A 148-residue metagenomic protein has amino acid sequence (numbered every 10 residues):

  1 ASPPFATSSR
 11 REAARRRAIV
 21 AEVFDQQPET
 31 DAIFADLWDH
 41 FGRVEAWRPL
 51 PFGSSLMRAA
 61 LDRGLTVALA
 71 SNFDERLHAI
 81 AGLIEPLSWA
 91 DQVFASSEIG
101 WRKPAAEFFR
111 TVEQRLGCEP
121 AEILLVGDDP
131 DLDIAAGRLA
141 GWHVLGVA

Functional and structural regions predicted by a protein language model:
A1-R58, D62-R63, E75-A79: N-terminal helical cap/lid subdomain that shapes the substrate entry/recognition surface in HAD-like hydrolases
T30-A35, S54-L61, L65-A148: Asp-based, Mg2+/Mn2+-dependent phosphohydrolase catalytic module
